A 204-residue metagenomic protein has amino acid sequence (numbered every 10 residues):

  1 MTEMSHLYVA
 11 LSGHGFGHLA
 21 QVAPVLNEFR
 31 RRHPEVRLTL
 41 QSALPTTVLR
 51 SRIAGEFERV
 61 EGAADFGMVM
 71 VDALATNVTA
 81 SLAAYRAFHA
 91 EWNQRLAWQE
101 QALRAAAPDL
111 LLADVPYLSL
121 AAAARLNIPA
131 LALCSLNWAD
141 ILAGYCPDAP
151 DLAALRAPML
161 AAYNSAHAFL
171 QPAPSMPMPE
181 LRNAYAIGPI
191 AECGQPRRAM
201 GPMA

Functional and structural regions predicted by a protein language model:
E3-G15: Nucleotide-activated donor-dependent transferases that construct or modify glycoconjugates
H6, D109-L110, A168: Structural motif
L19-R30: Short amphipathic alpha-helix
V36-A90: Conserved nucleotide-sugar phosphate-binding/catalytic loop shared by glycosyltransferases and other
Q41, G62, L133-C134, P172 (+1 more regions): Generic beta-sheet signal
S42-V48, V115-L118, Q171-P177: Short, polar loop motifs at secondary-structure junctions
R95-L160: Conserved nucleotide-sugar donor-interacting segment of glycosyltransferase catalytic cores, predominantly GT-B
L142-A204: A nucleotide-sugar donor-handling region in carbohydrate enzymes
